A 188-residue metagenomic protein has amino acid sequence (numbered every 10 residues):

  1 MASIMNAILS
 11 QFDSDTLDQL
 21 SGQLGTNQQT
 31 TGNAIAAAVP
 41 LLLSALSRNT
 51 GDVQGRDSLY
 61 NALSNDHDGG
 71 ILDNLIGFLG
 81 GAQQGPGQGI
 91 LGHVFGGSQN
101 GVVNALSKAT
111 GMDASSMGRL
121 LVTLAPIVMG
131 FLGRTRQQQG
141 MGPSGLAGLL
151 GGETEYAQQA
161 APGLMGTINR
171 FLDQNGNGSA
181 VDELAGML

Functional and structural regions predicted by a protein language model:
M1-L188: A structural "flexibility-hinge" signal
